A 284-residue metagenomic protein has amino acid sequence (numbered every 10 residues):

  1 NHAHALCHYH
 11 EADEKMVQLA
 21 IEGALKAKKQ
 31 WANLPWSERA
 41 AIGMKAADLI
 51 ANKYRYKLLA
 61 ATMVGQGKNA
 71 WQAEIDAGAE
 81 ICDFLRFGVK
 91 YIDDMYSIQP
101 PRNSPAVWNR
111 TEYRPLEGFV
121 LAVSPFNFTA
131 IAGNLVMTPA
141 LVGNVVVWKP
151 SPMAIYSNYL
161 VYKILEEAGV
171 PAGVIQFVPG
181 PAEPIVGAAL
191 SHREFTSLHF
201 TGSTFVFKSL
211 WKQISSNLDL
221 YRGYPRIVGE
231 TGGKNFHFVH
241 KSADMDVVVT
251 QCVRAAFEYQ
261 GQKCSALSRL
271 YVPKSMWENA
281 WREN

Functional and structural regions predicted by a protein language model:
A3, A24, R39, T62 (+6 more regions): Residue-level signal for inorganic ion chemistry
A3-Y96: Glycine-rich loop-to-alpha-helix module at the N-terminal edge of alpha/beta enzyme cores
G67-N69, P105, A122, N144-K149 (+4 more regions): Short beta-alpha connecting loops at secondary-structure transitions that line or flank enzyme active sites
I98-A172, D246: Conserved small-residue-rich beta-alpha loop and adjacent elements that most often cradle the phosphate/pyrophosphate
N109-T111, Q176-H199: A structured beta-alpha segment of the ubiquitous adenosine-cofactor-binding alpha/beta core
T138-A140, A189, D219: Hydrophobic/aromatic ligand-binding patch that stacks against planar heteroaromatic rings of cofactors or nucleotides
K149-S151, P179, K241: Short beta->alpha connector loops at strand-helix junctions that form conserved, small/polar/Pro-enriched
I164-G169, S191-R193, S197, V206-N284: ALDH superfamily catalytic-core signature
